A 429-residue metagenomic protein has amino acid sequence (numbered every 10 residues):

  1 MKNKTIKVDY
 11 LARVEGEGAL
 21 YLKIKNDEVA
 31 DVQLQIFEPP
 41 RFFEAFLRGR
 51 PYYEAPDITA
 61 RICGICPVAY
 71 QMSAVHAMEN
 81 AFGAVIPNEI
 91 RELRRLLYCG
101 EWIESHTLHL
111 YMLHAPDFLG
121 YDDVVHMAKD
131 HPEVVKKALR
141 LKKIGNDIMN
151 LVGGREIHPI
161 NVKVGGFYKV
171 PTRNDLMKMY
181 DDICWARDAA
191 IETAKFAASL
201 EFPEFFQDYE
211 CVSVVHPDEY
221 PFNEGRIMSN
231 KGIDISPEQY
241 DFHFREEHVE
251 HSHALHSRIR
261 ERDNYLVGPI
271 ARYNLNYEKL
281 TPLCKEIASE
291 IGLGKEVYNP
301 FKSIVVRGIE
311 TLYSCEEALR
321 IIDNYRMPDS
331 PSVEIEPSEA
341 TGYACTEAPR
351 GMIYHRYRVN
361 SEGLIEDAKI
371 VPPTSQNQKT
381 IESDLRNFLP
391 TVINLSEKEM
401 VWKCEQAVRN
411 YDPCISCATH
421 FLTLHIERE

Functional and structural regions predicted by a protein language model:
M1-M352, P372-E429: Active-site bordering "gate/hinge" segments that shape substrate access to catalytic or cofactor-binding pockets
R350, H355-Y357, D367: A translation/RNA-centric and nucleic-acid-associated enzymatic feature enriched in Class II aminoacyl-tRNA synthetases
G363: Active-site catalytic microenvironments in core metabolic enzymes, especially phosphate/sugar-handling
